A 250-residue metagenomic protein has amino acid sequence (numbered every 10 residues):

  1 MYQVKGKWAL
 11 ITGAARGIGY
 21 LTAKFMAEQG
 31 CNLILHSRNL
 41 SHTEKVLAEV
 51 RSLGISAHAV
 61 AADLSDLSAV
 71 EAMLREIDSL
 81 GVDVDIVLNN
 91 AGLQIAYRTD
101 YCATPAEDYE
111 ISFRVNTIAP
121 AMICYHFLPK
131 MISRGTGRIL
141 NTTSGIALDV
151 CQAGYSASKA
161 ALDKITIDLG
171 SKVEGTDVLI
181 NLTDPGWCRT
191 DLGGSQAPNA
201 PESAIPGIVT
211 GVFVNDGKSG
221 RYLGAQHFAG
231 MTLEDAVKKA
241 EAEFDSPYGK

Functional and structural regions predicted by a protein language model:
W8, A15-G17, N39: Conserved glycine-rich cofactor-binding loop
Q29-K45: Conserved glycine-rich Rossmann-like NAD(P)H-binding loop of the short-chain dehydrogenase/reductase
L40-S41, V60-M73, A106: The beta1-alpha1 cofactor-binding region of Rossmann-like NAD(H)/NADP(H)-dependent oxidoreductases
E71, G92-E110: Conserved mid-core segment of classical short-chain dehydrogenase/reductases
L93-Q94, A106, Y125, R138-A161 (+2 more regions): Catalytic loop of short-chain dehydrogenase/reductase
C102-A121, T136, L140, L162: Catalytic Tyr-X3-Lys loop
V115-S133, S171: Amphipathic alpha-helical dimer-interface segment in Rossmann-like NAD(P)H-dependent oxidoreductases
G175-T176, L182-T183, T190-A242, S246-Y248: C-terminal helical subdomain
